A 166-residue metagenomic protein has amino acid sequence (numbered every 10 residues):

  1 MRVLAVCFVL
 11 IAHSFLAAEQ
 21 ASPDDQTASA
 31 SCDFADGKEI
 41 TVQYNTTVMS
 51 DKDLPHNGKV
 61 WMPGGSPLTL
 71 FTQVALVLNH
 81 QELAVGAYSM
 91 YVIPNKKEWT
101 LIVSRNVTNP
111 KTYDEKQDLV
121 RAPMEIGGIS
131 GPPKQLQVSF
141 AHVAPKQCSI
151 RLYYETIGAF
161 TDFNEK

Functional and structural regions predicted by a protein language model:
A5-S14: Bacterial N-terminal signal peptides
S14-F15, A84, K146: Generic detector of short, well-ordered, non-transmembrane alpha-helical segments enriched in hydrophobic residues
A18-V60, P110-K166: Primarily secretory-pathway and cell-envelope proteins
P63-N109: Mid-length scaffold segments of soluble, non-membrane domains
